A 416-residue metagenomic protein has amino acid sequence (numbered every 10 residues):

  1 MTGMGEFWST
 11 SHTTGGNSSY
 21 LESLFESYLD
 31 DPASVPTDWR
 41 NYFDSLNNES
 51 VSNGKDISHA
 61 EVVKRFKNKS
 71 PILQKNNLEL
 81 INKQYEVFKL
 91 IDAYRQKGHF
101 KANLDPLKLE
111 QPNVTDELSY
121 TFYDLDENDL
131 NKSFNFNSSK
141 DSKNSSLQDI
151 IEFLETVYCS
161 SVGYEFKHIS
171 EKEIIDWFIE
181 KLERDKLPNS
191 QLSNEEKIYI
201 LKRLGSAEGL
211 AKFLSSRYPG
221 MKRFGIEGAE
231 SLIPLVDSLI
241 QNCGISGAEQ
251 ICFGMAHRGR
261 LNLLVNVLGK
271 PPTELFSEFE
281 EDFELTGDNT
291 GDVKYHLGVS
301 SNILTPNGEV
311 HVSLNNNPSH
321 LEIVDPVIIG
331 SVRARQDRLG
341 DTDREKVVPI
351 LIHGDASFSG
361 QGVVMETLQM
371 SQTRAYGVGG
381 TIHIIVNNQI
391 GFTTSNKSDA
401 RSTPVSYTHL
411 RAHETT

Functional and structural regions predicted by a protein language model:
T2-G5, N17-E22, E127-N135, S215-P219 (+3 more regions): Short acidic (Asp/Glu) and glycine-rich catalytic loops that position anionic groups and cofactors
G3-N53: Subset of Sec-pathway N-terminal targeting signals
S9, L46-E227, S231-L232, A248: Extended, charge-enriched "interface" segments that sit outside catalytic cores
S11-T14, L29, N76-L80, K140-N144 (+5 more regions): Hydrophobic alpha-helical scaffolding
S23, S27, D31, Y42-S45 (+16 more regions): Generic, well-ordered alpha-helical scaffold segments in large soluble proteins
L214-T273: Active-site pocket-lining segments that scaffold enzyme catalytic pockets across diverse folds
E249-S406: Cofactor-binding active-site loop characterized by glycine-rich and histidine/acidic residues
Y407-H409, E414-T416: Single conserved hydrophobic/aromatic residue that forms the stacking wall/gate of nucleotide- or nucleobase-binding
